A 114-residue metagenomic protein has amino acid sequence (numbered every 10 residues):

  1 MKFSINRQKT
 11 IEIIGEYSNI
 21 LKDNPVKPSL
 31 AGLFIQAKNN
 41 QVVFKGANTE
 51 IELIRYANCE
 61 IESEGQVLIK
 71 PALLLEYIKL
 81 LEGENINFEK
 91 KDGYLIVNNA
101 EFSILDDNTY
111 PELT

Functional and structural regions predicted by a protein language model:
M1-T114: Structural preference for solvent-exposed beta-strand-turn elements and adjacent flexible terminal/loop segments within
